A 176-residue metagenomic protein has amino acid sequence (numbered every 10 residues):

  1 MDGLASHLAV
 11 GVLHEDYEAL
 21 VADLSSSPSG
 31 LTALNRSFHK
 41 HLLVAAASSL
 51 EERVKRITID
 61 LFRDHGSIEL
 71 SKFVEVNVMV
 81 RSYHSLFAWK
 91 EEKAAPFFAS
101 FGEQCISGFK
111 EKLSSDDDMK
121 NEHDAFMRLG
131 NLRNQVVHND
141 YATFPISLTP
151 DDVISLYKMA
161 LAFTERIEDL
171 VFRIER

Functional and structural regions predicted by a protein language model:
M1-H39: Charged alpha-helical initiation segments
G11-H14, L43, A47, E51 (+3 more regions): Generic structural concept
D16, D23, F97-S100, G108 (+3 more regions): Charge-rich, solvent-exposed alpha-helical interaction surfaces
A22, E51-F62, N131-A142, E165-R176: Charged/polar positions within long, soluble alpha-helices
L31-R36, T143-P150: Short, surface-exposed loop/turn segments at secondary-structure junctions
R36-I59: Short, hydrophobic, well-ordered secondary-structure elements
D64-T143: Flexible secondary-structure boundary motifs
K120-Q135, S147-R176: Amphipathic, Lys/Arg-enriched alpha-helical patches that create a basic surface for binding polyanionic ligands
